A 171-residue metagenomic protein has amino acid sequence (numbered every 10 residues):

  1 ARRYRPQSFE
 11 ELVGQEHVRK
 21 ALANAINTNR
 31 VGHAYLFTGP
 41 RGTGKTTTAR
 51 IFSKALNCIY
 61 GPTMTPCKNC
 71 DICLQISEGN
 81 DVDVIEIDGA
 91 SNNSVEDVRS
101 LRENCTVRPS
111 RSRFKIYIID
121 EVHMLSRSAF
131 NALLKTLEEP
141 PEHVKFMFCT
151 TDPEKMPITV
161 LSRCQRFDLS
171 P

Functional and structural regions predicted by a protein language model:
A1-S170: P-loop/Walker A NTP-binding region and its immediately flanking N-terminal helices in P-loop NTPase folds
